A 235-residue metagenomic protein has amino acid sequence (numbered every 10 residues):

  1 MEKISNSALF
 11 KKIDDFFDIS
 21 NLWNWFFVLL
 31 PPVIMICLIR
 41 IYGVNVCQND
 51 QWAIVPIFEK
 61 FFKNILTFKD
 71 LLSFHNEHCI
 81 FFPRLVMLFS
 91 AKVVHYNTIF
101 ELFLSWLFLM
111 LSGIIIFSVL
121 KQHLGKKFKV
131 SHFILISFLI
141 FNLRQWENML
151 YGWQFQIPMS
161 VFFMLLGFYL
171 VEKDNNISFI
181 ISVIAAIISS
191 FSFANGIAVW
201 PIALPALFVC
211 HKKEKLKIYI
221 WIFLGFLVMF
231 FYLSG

Functional and structural regions predicted by a protein language model:
M1-M35: Start-transfer (signal-anchor) and selected internal transmembrane alpha helices of multi-pass inner/ER membrane
I34-I54, W146-N148, F230-G235: Helix-to-loop transition at the C-terminal end of transmembrane segments
Y42-C47, K60-L85, K92, T98-L102: Membrane-proximal lumenal/periplasmic loop motifs of glycosylation machinery
F103-K126, L166-L170: Transmembrane-helix motifs of polytopic, lipid-linked glycan transferases
L120-N142, F162: Transmembrane-helix signature of polytopic, membrane-embedded enzymes that assemble or transfer cell-envelope glycans
M159-F179: Membrane-interface transmembrane helices that cradle and orient dolichyl/undecaprenyl
S178-A206: Membrane-interface alpha helices of multi-pass inner-membrane proteins
A198-L227: Perimembrane helix-loop-helix junctions
